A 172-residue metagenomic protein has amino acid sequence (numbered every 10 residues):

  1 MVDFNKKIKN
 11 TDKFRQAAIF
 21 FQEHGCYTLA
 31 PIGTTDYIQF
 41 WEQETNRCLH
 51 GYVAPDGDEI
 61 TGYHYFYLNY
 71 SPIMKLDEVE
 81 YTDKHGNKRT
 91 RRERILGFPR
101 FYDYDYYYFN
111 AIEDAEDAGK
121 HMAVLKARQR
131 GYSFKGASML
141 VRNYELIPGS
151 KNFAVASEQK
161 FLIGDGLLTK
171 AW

Functional and structural regions predicted by a protein language model:
M1-W172: Phosphate/NTP-binding elements of NTP-utilizing enzymes
